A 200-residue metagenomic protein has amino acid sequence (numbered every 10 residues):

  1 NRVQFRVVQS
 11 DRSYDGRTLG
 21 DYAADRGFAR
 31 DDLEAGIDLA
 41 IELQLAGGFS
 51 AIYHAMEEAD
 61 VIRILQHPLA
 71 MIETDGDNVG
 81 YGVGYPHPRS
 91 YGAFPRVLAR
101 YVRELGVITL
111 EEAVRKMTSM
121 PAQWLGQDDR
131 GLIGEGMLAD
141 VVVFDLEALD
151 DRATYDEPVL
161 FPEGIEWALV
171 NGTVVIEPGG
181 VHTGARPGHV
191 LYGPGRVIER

Functional and structural regions predicted by a protein language model:
N1-G106: Active-site neighborhoods of metal-dependent hydrolases
F5-V7, E104, E135, D151 (+4 more regions): Generic structural "secondary-structure junction" signal
G48-V61, L105-V114, A122-V159: Acidic, glycine-enriched loop/beta-strand segments at the rims of small-molecule binding/catalytic pockets
I62-L69, T74-D75, V142-P187: C-terminal cap of metal-dependent C-N hydrolases
V79, V83, H87, P95-V107 (+4 more regions): Feature captures the catalytic cores and cofactor-binding loops of soluble hydro-lyases/lyases that act on carboxylate
S119: Short, conserved phosphate-binding/catalytic loop or strand-edge motifs used in phosphoryl-/nucleotidyl-transfer
V190-R200: Short, solvent-exposed cationic patches
